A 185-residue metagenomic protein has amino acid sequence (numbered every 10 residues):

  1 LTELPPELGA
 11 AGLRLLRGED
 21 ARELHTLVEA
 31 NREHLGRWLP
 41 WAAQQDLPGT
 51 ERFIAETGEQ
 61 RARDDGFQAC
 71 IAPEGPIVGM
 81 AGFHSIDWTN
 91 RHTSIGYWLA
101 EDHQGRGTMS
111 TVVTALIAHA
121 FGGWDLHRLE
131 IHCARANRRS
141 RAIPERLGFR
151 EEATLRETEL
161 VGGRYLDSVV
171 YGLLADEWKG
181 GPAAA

Functional and structural regions predicted by a protein language model:
L1-E23, L27-H34, Q68-A185: Acyl-donor (CoA/ACP) binding surface of acyl/acetyltransferases
E33-E56: Conserved GNAT-fold acetyl-CoA-binding loop/helix
Q45, A55-C70: A short helix-loop-beta-strand connector motif used in the catalytic cores of GNAT acetyltransferases and, in some
E51-A62, M80-D87: Short, charged low-complexity intrinsically disordered segments located at boundaries of structured domains
